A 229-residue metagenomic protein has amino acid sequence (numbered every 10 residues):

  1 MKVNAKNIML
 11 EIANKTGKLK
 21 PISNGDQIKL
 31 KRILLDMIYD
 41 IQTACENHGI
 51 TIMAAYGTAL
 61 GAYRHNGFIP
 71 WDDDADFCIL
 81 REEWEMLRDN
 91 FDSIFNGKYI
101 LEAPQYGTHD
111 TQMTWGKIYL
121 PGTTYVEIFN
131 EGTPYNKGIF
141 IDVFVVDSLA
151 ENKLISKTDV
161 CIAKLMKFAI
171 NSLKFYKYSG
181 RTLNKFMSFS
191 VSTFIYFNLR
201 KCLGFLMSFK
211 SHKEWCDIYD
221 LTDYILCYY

Functional and structural regions predicted by a protein language model:
M1-N7, K18-P21: Non-catalytic N-terminal targeting/anchoring module and adjacent flexible stem/linker that precedes the structured
E11-I12, C161: Membrane-anchoring alpha-helices and their flanking helix-loop junctions
I12-N14, L19-E46, F91-E151, I170-Y229: Conserved catalytic core of two-metal-ion nucleotidyltransferases
Q42-A75, W84: Active-site nucleotide-donor binding segment shared across nucleotidyl transfer reactions
Y56-A59, I79-E83, G122, V145-D147: Short, flexible loop/turn elements at secondary-structure junctions
E85-D89: Short, conserved charged micro-motifs
K153-D159: A short secondary-structure junction signal
C161-A169: A contiguous, mid-domain pocket- or channel-lining segment that forms the substrate-recognition surface
